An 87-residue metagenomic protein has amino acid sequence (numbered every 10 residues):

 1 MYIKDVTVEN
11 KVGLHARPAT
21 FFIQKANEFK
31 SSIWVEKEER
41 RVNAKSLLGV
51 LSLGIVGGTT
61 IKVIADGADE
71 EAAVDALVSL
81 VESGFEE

Functional and structural regions predicted by a protein language model:
M1-N10: Short amphipathic
K4, I33, T59-I61: Conserved beta-strand core positions
E9-L48, S52-G57, E87: Compact, glycine-rich, soluble single-domain proteins
S52-E87: C-terminal structural segments of small proteins and small subunits
